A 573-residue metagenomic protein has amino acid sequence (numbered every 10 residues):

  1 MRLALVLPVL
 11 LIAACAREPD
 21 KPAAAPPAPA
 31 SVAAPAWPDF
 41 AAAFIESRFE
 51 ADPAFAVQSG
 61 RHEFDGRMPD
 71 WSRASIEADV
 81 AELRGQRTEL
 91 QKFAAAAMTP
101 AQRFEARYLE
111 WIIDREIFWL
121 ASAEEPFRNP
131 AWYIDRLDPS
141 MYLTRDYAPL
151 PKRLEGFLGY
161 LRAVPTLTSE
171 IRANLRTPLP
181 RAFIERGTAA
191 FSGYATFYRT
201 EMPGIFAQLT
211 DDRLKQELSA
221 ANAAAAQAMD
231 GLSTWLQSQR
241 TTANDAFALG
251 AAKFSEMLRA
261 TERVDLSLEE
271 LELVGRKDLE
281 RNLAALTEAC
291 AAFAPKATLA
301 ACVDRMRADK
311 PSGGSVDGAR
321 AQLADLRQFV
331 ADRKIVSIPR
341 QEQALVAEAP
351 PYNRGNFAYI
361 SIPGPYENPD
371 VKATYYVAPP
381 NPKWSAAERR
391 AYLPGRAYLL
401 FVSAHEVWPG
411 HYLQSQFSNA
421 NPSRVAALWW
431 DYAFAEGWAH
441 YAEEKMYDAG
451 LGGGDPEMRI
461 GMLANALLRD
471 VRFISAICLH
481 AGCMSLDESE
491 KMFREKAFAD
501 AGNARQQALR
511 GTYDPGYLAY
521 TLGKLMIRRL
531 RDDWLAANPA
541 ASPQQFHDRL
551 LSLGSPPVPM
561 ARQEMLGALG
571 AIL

Functional and structural regions predicted by a protein language model:
M1-P8: Sec-dependent signal peptide recognition, specifically the positively charged N-region followed immediately by
I12-A14: C-terminal motif of bacterial Sec signal peptides marking the signal peptidase cleavage site
A16-L573: N-terminal maturation segment of proteins
